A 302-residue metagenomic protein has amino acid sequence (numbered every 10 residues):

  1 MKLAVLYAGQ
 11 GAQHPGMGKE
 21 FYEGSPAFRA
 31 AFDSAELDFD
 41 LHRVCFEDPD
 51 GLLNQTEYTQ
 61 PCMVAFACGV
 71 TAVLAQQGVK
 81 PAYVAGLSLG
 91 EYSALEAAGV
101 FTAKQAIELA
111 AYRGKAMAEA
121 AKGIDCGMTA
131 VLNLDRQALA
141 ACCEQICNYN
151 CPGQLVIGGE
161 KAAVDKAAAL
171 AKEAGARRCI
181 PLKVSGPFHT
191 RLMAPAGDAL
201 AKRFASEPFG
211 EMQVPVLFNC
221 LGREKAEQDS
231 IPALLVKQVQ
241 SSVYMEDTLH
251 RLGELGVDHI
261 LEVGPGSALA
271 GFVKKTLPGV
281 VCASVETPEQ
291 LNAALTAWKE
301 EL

Functional and structural regions predicted by a protein language model:
M1-A141, L182, H259-E289: FabD-like malonyl-/acyl-CoA
G11-A12, L37-H42, A98-S241: Alpha/beta catalytic cores of group-transfer enzymes, especially the acyltransferase/condensing modules of polyketide
A27, C62, F66, A163 (+2 more regions): Charged catalytic carboxylate motif
A75, K172, H250-G256: Non-catalytic positions within long, well-ordered alpha-helices that form the structural scaffold/packing of enzyme
L221, V281-L302: Short, flexible loop segments at boundaries between secondary-structure elements
V243-R251: A short, well-structured juxtamembrane/interface segment
